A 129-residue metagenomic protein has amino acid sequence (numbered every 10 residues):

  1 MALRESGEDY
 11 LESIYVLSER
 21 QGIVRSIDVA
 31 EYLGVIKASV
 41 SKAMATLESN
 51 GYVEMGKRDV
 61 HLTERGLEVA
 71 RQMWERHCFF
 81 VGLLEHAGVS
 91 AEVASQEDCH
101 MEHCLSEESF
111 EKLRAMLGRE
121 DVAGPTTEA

Functional and structural regions predicted by a protein language model:
A2-V35: N-terminal helix-turn-helix DNA-binding core of bacterial DNA-binding proteins
Y10, V29, V40-N50: Basic amphipathic alpha-helical segments that dock to polyanions
R20-G22, E75, H86: Helix-turn-helix/winged-helix DNA-binding modules
Y32, V69, H86: Residues within the alpha-helical elements of helix-turn-helix
A38, E92: Key DNA-contact positions within bacterial/archaeal DNA-binding proteins
E48-R58: A short, conserved structural fragment
R58-R76: Basic, amphipathic "hinge/linker" alpha-helix immediately C-terminal to the N-terminal HTH DNA-binding motif
Q96-A129: C-terminal regulatory/oligomerization modules of transcriptional regulators
